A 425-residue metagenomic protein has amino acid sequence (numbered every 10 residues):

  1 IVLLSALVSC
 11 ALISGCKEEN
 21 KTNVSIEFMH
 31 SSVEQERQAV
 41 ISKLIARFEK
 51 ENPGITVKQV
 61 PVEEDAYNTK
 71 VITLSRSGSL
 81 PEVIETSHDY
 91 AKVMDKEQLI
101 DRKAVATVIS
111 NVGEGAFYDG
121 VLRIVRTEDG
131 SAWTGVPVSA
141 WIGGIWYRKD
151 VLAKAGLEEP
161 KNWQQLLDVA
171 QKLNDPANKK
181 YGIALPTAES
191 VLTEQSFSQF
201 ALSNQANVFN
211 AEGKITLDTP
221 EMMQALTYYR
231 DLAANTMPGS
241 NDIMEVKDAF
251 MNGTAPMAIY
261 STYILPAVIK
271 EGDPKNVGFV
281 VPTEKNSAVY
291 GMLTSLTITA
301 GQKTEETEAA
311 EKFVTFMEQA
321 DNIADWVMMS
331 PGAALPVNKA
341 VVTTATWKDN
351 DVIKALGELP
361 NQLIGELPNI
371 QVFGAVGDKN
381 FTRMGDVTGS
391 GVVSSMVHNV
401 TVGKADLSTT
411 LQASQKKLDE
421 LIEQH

Functional and structural regions predicted by a protein language model:
I1-E27, K50, T409-Q412, K416-H425: Short, low-complexity disordered leader/linker segments with a strong preference for bacterial N-terminal type II
A46, T56, S131, M223 (+5 more regions): Extracytoplasmic/periplasmic substrate-recognition and gating elements
R47-F117, I124, A153-K161, P256-M257 (+1 more regions): Extracytoplasmic "Venus flytrap"/periplasmic binding protein-like
H88-I142, L167, T193-S196, V277-V280 (+1 more regions): Hinge/lid segment of periplasmic solute-binding proteins
A104-F117, T187, N204-Q224, K270-G272 (+4 more regions): Short, solvent-exposed loop/beta-turn-alpha elements that line the ligand-binding surface or hinge of extracytoplasmic
E128, K354-S414: C-terminal capping/gating helix-and-loop segments adjacent to ligand/active sites or protein-protein/ligand interfaces
G130-V138, G143, L167-K214, M222 (+1 more regions): Extracytoplasmic/periplasmic solute-binding protein
V169-K172, E212-S240: Glycine-centered hinge/linker elements that transmit conformational signals in sensory and ligand-binding systems
